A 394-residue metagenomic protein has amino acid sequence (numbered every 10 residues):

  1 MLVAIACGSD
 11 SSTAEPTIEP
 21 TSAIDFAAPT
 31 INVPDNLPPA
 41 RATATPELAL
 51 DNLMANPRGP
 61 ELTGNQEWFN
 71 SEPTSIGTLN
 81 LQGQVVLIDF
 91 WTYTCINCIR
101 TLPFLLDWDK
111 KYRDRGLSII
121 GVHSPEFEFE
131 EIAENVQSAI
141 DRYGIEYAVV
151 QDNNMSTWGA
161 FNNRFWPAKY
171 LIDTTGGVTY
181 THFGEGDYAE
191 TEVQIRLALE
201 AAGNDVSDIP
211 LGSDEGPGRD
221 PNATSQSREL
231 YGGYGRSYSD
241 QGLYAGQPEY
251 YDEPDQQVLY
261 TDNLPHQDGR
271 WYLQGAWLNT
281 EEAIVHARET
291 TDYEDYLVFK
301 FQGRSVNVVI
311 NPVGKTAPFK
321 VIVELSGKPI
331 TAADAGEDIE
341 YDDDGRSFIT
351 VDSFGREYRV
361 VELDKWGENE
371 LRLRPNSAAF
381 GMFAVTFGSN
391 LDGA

Functional and structural regions predicted by a protein language model:
L2-W68, T74, E192-A394: Non-globular targeting/processing and membrane-anchoring segments
E61, S118, E146-A148: Conserved beta-strand segments of alpha/beta enzyme cores
E61-V86, Y112: A short beta-strand-turn-helix
W68, W91-T94, C98, W108 (+2 more regions): Signature tryptophan residues that serve as conserved aromatic anchors
S75-I99, L105, S118-I120: Short active-site neighborhood of thiol/selenol oxidoreductases, capturing the structured segment around
G83, D141-I145, Q151-Q194, R359-K365 (+1 more regions): Thiol/disulfide oxidoreductase modules built on the thioredoxin-like
I96, R100, D107-D114, D141-G144 (+3 more regions): Sec-exported extracytoplasmic/periplasmic mature domains
I99-R142, Q151-T157, F319-V321, N390: Structural microenvironment flanking redox-active thiols in thiol-disulfide oxidoreductases
